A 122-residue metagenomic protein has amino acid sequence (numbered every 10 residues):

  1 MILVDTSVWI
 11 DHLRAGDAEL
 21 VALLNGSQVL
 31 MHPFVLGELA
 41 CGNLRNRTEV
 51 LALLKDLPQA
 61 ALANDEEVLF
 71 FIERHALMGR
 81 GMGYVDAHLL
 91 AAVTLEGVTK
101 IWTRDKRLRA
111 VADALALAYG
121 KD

Functional and structural regions predicted by a protein language model:
M1-M31, A40-A52, A118: Short, well-structured N-terminal submotif of metal-dependent ribonuclease cores
V4, K55, E96: Structured loop/turn residues at beta-strand edges in well-structured enzyme cores
H12, A18, P58-D122: Active-site neighborhoods of divalent-metal-dependent phosphate/nucleic-acid chemistry enzymes
S27, L57-P58: Structural motif
P33, G37, A87-L90: Non-catalytic, well-ordered alpha-helical scaffold segments
V35, A40, G79-G81: Short glycine/serine/threonine-biased micro-segments
